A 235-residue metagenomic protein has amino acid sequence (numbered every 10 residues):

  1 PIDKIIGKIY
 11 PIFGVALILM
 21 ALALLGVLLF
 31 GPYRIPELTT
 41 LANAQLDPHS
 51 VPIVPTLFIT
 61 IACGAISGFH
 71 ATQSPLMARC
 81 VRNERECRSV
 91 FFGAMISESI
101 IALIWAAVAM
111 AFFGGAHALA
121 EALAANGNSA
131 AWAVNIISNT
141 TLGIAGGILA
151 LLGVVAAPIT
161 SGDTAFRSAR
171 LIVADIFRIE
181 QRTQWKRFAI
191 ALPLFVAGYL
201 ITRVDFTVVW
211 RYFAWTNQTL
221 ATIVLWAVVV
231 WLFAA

Functional and structural regions predicted by a protein language model:
P1, I18-A44, V229-A235: Hydrophobic alpha-helical segments and their helix-loop junctions in multi-pass secondary transporters
P1-I12, D175-R178, I201-V209, L225-A235: Membrane-water interface regions at transmembrane-helix termini and the short interhelical loops of multi-pass membrane
I12-V27, M95-I104, A191-F195, L220-A227: Small-residue-rich segments of transmembrane alpha-helices in multi-pass membrane proteins, especially helix faces
A23-Y33, A42-W105, L152-S161: Hydrophobic, membrane-embedded alpha-helices of multi-pass small-molecule transporters
V27-T40, F92-V134: Extracellular/periplasmic helix-exit of transmembrane alpha-helices
A44-T56, N139-L149, E180-F188: Membrane-interfacial loop-to-helix junctions in multi-pass transporters
S74-S99, A131-V134, G162-A189: Helix-loop-helix connectors at the membrane interface of multi-pass transporters/channels
G93-L103, M110, A116, G147 (+3 more regions): Loop-to-transmembrane helix boundary motifs in multi-pass membrane proteins
